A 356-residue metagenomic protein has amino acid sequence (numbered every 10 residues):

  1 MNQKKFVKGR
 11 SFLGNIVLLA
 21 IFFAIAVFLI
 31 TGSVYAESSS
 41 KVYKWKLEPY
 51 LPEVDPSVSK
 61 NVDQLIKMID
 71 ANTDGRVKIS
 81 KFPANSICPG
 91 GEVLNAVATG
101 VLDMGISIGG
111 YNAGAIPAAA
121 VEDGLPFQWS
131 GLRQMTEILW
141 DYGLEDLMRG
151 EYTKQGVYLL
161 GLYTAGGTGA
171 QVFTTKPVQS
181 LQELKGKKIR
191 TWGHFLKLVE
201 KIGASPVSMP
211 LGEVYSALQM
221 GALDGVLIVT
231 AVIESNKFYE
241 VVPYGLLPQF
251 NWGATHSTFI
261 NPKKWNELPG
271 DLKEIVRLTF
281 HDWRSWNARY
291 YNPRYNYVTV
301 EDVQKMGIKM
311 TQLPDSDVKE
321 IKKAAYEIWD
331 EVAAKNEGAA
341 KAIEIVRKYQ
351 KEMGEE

Functional and structural regions predicted by a protein language model:
M1-K44, E356: Short, low-complexity disordered leader/linker segments with a strong preference for bacterial N-terminal type II
G9, D141-Y142, N336: Polar helix-capping/helix-linker motif
A36-M135, E145-D146, G150-E356: N-terminal secretory/targeting leader peptides
